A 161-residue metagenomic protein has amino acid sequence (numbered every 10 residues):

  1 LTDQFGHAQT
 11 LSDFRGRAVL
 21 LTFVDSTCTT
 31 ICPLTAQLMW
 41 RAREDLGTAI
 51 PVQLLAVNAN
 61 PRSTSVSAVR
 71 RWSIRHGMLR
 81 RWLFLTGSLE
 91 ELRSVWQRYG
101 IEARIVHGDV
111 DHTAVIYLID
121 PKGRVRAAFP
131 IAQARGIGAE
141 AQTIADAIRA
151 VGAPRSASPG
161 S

Functional and structural regions predicted by a protein language model:
L1-V19, R43-L46: A short beta-strand-turn-helix
T10-M39, L54: Short active-site neighborhood of thiol/selenol oxidoreductases, capturing the structured segment around
A18, V24-T27, R43-I50, H76 (+3 more regions): Sec/Tat-exported extracytoplasmic proteins
L21, D25-C28, V57-A59, R81-W82 (+1 more regions): Second-shell loop/turn segments in exported
L34-V95: Structural microenvironment flanking redox-active thiols in thiol-disulfide oxidoreductases
R80-W82, R93, Q97-Y117: Structural micro-motif
V106-S161: Thiol-/selenol-based redox modules, centered on thioredoxin-like and closely related oxidoreductase domains
